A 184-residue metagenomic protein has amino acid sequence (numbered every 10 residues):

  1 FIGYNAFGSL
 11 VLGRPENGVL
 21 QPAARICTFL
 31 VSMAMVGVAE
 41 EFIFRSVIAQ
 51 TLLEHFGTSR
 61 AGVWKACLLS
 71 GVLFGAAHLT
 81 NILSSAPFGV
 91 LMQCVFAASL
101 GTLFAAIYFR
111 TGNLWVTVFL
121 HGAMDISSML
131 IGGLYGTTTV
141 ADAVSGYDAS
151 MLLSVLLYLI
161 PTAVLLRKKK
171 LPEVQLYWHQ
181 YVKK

Functional and structural regions predicted by a protein language model:
F1-F7, G71-T80, G122-G132: Aromatic-anchored segments of alpha-helical transmembrane domains
L10-V19, S32-M33, T80-F88, A141: Membrane-interface helix caps and helix-loop-helix hairpins in membrane proteins
E16-I26, F56-A61: Helix-boundary and loop/linker segments of multi-pass membrane transporters
I26-C27, W64-L69, L91-V95, W115-F119 (+1 more regions): Hydrophobic alpha-helical transmembrane segments
V38-I43, V47-I48, L52, A76 (+3 more regions): Active-site His/Glu-centered metal-binding helix of metallohydrolases
A39-L69, A106-N113: Membrane-interface helix/loop boundary segments of multi-pass membrane proteins
G89-Y147: Functionally important transmembrane alpha-helices
G122-K184: C-terminal membrane module of polytopic membrane proteins
